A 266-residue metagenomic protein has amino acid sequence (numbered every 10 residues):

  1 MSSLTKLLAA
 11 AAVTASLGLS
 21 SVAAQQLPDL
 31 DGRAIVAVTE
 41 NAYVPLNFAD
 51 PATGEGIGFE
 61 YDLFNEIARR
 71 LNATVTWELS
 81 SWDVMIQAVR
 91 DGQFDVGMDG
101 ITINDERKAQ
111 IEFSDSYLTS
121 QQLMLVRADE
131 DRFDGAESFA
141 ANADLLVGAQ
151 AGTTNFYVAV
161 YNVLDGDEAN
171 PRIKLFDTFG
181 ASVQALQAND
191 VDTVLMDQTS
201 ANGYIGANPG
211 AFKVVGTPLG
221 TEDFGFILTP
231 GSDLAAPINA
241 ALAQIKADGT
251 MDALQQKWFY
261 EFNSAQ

Functional and structural regions predicted by a protein language model:
Q26-I101, A109, D248, K257: Extracytoplasmic small-molecule ligand-binding "clamshell" domains of the periplasmic binding protein/Venus flytrap
N41, T119-L123, Q198, N202 (+2 more regions): Periplasmic-binding protein-like
N47-D50, F64-L71, T154-L175, I205-P209: Ligand-binding cleft/hinge of the Venus flytrap
Y61, T76-Q87, R132-D134, I173-Q184 (+1 more regions): Short helix-initiation/N-cap motifs at beta->coil->alpha
R69-R70, E78-L79, D83-D95, Q110-E112 (+3 more regions): Short helices/loops that flank or line small-molecule/ion binding pockets
T74, G152-I173, K213-V214, A243-Q266: Ligand-binding clefts/hinges and TM-proximal coupling segments of bilobed small-molecule sensing domains
D83-Q87, I101-A109, V158-Y161, Q187-A188 (+1 more regions): A ligand-binding cleft/hinge motif common to bilobed small-molecule-binding domains
A128-L146: Flexible hinge/capping segments at coil-to-helix
